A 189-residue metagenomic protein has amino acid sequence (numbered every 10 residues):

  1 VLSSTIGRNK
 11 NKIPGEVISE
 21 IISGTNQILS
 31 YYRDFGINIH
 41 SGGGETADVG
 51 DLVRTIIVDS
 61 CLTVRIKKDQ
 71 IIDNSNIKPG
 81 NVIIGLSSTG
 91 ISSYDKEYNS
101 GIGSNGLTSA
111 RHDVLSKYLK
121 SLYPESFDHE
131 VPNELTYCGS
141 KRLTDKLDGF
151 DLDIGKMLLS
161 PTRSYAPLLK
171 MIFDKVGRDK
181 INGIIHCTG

Functional and structural regions predicted by a protein language model:
V1-G189: Helix-biased detector of long, well-ordered alpha-helical tracts
